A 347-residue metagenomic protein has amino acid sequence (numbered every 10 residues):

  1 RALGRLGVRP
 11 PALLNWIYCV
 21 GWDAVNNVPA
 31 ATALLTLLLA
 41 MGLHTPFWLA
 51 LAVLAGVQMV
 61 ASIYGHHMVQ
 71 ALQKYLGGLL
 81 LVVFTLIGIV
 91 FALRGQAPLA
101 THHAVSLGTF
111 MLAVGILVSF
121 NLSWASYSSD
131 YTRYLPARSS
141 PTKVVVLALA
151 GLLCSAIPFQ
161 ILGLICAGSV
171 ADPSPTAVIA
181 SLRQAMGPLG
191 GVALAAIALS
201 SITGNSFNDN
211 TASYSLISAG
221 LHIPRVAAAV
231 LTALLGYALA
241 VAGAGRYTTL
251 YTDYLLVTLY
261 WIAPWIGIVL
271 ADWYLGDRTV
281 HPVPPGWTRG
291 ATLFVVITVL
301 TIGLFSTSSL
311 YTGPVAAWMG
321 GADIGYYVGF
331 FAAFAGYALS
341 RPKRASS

Functional and structural regions predicted by a protein language model:
G7-G42, I202-S218: Hydrophobic transmembrane alpha-helices that form the core helical bundles of multi-pass secondary transporters
P10, T32-M41, L54-L76, A92-A97 (+3 more regions): Membrane-water interface regions at transmembrane-helix termini and the short interhelical loops of multi-pass membrane
A12-L13, L39-Y64, G78-I89, L117-S126 (+5 more regions): Transmembrane alpha-helical segments of multi-pass small-molecule transport proteins
T36-A50, H67-L76, I179-G187, V192 (+3 more regions): Transmembrane helix-loop boundary segments of multi-pass membrane transporters
S62, G78-H103, L117-L122, L162-S169 (+2 more regions): Hydrophobic alpha-helical segments and their helix-loop junctions in multi-pass secondary transporters
Y64-G77, S126-C154, P158, P173-S181 (+2 more regions): Hydrophobic, small-residue-rich membrane helices and short re-entrant helix-turn-helix hairpins that build
L79, I266-L339, K343-S347: C-terminal membrane-solvent junction of multi-pass transporters and transport-like membrane proteins
G88-R94, H103-C166, G187-S206, W287-I302: Hydrophobic, membrane-embedded alpha-helices of multi-pass small-molecule transporters
